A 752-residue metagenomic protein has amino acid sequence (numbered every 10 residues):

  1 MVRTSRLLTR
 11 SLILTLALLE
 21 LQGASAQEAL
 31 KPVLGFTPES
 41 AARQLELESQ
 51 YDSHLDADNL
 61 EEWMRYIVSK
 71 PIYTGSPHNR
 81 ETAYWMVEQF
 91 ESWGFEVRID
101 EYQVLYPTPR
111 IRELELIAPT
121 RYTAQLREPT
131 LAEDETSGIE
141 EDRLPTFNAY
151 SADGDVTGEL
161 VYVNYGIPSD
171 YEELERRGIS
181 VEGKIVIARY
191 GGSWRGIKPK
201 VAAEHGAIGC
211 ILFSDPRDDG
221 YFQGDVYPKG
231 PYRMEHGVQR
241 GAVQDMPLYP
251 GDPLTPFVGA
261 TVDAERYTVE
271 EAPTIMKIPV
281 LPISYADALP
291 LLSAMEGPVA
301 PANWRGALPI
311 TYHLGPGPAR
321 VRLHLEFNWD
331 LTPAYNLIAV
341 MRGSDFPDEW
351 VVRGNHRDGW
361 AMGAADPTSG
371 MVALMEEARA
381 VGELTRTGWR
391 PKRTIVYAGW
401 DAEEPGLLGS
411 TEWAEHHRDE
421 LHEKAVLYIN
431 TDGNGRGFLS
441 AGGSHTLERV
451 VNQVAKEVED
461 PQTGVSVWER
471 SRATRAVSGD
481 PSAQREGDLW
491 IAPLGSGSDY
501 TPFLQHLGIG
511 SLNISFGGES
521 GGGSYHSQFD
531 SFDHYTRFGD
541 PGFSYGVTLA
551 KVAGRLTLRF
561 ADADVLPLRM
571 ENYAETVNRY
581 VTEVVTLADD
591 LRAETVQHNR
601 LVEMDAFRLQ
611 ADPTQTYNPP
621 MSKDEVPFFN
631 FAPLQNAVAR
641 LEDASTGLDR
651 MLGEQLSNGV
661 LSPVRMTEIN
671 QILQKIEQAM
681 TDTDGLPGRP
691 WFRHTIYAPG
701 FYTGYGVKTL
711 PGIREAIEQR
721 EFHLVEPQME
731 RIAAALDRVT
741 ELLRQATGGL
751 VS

Functional and structural regions predicted by a protein language model:
R10-E20: Bacterial N-terminal signal peptides
E28-E46, S53, R65-S180, P216 (+1 more regions): Noncatalytic luminal/extracellular "stalk/propeptide" segments of secretory-pathway proteins
E46-H54, V68-P77, T146-S151, I185-G192 (+11 more regions): Second-shell loop/turn segments in exported
L55, R121-T123, R233-V299, F346 (+4 more regions): Metal-dependent peptidase/peptidase-like ectodomains
P77, E133-E271, P279, M362 (+4 more regions): Extracellular/luminal Protease-associated
G138-E173, L248-A365, R379, E383-T387: Soluble metallo-hydrolase cores and metallopeptidase-like ectodomains found primarily in the secretory/periplasmic
P216, L337, R353-L407, E412 (+1 more regions): Alpha-helical metal-binding/catalytic segments enriched in His/Glu/Asp
S657-S752: C-terminal amphipathic alpha-helical interaction region
